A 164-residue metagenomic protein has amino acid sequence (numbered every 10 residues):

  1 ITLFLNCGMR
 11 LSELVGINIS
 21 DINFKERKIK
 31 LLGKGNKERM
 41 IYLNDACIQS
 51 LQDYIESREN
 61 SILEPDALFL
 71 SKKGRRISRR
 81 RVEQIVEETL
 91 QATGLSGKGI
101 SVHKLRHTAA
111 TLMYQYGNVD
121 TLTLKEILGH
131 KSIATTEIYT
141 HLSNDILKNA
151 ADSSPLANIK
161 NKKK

Functional and structural regions predicted by a protein language model:
I1-S12, K28-I29, T111-L112, P155: Short pre-functional
T2, N6, R106-H130, I138: C-terminal catalytic core of tyrosine-transesterase DNA break-rejoin enzymes
C7, L11-S12, G16-D53: Conserved tyrosine-mediated DNA breakage-rejoining catalytic core shared by Y-recombinases
R10, N18-S20, S96, K131-A134: Short coil/turn motifs that cap or connect alpha-helices
G35, L128, S132-S153: Catalytic-site neighborhood detector that most strongly recognizes the C-terminal catalytic loop/helix of tyrosine
D45-S96: Active-site/catalytic core of tyrosine-dependent DNA strand-transfer enzymes
G99-H103, Y139: Catalytic tyrosine of NAD(P)H-dependent dehydrogenase/reductases that use a Tyr as the general acid/base
P155-K164: C-terminal secondary-structure termini that scaffold catalytic or DNA-interacting sites
